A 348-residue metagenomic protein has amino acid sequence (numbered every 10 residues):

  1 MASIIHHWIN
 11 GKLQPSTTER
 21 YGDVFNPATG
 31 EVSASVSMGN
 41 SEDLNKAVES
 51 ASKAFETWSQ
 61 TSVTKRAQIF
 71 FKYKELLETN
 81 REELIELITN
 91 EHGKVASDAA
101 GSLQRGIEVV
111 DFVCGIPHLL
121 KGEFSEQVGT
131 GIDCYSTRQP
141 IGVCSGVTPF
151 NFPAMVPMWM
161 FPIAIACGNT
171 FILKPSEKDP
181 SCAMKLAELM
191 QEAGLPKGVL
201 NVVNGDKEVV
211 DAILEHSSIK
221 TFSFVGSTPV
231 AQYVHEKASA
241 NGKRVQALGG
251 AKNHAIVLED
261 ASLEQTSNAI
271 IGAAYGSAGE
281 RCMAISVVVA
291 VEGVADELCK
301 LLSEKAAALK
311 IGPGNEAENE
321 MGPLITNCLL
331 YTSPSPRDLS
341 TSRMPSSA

Functional and structural regions predicted by a protein language model:
M1-S35, Q68, G122-T148, Q246-G249: Terminal low-complexity tails and localization/encapsulation signals of metabolic enzymes
G30, R66, I88, V110 (+7 more regions): Residue-level signal for inorganic ion chemistry
E31-L120: Glycine-rich loop-to-alpha-helix module at the N-terminal edge of alpha/beta enzyme cores
D111-E126, A307-G312: Proline-centered turn/helix-capping motifs that create local helix->coil transitions or kinks
G122-Q265, E318: Rossmann-like NAD(P) dinucleotide-binding subdomain of oxidoreductase/dehydrogenase enzymes
P229-S333: ALDH superfamily catalytic-core signature
Y331-T341: Conserved small/polar residues in nucleotide/adenosyl-binding loops
R343-A348: Hydrophobic alpha-helical segments, chiefly the membrane-spanning helices and signal/signal-anchor peptides
